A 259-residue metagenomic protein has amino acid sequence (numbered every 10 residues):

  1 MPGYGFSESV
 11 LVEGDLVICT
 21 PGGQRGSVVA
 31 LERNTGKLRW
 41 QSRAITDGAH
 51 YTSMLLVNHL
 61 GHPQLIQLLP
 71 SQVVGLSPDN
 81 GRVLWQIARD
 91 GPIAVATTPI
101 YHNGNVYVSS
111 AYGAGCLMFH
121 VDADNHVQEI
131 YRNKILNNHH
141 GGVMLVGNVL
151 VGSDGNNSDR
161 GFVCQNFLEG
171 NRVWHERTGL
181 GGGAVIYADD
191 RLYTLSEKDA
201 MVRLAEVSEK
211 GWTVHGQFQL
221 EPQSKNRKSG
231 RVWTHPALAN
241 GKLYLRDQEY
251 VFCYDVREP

Functional and structural regions predicted by a protein language model:
M1-P259: Noncatalytic, solvent-exposed loop/strand surfaces of beta-propeller-type extracellular/periplasmic domains
